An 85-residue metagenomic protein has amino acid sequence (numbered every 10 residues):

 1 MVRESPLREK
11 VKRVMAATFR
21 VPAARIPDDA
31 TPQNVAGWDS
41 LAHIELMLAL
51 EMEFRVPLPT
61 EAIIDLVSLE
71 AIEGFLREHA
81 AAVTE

Functional and structural regions predicted by a protein language model:
V2-L48, M52-E85: Phosphopantetheine-dependent thiolation modules in NRPS/PKS and related acyl-activating systems
